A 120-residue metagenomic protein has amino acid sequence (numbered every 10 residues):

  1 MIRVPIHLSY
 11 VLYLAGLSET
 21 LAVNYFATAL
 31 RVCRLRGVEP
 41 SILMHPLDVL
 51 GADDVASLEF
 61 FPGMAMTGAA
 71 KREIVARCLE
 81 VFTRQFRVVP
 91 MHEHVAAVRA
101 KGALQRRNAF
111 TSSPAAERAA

Functional and structural regions predicted by a protein language model:
M1-A120: Terminal accessory/targeting
